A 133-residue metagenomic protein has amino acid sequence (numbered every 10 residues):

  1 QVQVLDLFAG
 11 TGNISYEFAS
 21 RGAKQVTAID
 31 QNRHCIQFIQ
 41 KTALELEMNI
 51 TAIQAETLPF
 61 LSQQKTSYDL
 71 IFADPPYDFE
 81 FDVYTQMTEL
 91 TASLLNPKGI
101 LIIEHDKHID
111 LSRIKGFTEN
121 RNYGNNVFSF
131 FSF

Functional and structural regions predicted by a protein language model:
Q1-F133: Class I S-adenosyl-L-methionine-dependent methyltransferase catalytic core
